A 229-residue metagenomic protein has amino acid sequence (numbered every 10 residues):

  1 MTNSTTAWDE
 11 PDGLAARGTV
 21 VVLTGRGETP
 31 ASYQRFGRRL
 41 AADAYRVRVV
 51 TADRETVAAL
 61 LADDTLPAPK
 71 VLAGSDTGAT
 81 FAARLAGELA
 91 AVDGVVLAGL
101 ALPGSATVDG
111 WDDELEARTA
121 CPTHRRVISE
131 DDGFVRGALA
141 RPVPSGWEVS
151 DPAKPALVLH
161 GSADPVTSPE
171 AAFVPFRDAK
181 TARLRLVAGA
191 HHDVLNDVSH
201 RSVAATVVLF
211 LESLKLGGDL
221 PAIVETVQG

Functional and structural regions predicted by a protein language model:
T2-E55: Short, surface-exposed "cap/lid" segments of acyl-processing enzymes
V21-G27, S75, H160-G161, A188: The conserved beta1-alpha1 loop
R35, R84-E88, V174: Active-site signature of alpha/beta-hydrolase-fold catalytic machinery across serine- and Asp/Cys-nucleophile hydrolases
D53-K70: Conserved acidic catalytic loop of the alpha/beta-hydrolase fold
A73-A82: Gly/Ala-rich beta-loop-alpha elbow adjacent to hydrolase catalytic centers
A90-P169, K180, A190, A204 (+2 more regions): The alpha/beta-hydrolase serine catalytic core
V187-V194: Histidine-bearing beta->alpha loop at or near hydrolase active sites
L195-L211: Post-His helix in hydrolase/transferase enzymes
